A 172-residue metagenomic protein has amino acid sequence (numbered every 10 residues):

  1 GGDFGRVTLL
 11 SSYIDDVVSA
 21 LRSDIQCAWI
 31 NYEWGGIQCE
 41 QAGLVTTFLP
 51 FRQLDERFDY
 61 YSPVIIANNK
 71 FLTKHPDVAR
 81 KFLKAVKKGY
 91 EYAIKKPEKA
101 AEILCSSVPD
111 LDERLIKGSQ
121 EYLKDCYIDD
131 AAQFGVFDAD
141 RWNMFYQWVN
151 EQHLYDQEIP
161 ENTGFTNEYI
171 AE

Functional and structural regions predicted by a protein language model:
G1-D3, Q38, I103, W148: Residues within well-ordered alpha helices
G1-S12, D24, V45-F48, Y155-E161: A local structural motif
D3-R6, L21, Q41, E113-Q120 (+1 more regions): Mature, folded catalytic cores of secreted/periplasmic enzymes
D16-S19, S23-P109: Pocket-lining segment of extracytoplasmic ligand-binding domains
N68, D138, T166-E168: Residue-level signal for threonine
T73-Q152: Secondary-structure end/capping motifs
W142-E172: Conserved C-terminal helix/tail region of periplasmic/extracytoplasmic solute-binding proteins
